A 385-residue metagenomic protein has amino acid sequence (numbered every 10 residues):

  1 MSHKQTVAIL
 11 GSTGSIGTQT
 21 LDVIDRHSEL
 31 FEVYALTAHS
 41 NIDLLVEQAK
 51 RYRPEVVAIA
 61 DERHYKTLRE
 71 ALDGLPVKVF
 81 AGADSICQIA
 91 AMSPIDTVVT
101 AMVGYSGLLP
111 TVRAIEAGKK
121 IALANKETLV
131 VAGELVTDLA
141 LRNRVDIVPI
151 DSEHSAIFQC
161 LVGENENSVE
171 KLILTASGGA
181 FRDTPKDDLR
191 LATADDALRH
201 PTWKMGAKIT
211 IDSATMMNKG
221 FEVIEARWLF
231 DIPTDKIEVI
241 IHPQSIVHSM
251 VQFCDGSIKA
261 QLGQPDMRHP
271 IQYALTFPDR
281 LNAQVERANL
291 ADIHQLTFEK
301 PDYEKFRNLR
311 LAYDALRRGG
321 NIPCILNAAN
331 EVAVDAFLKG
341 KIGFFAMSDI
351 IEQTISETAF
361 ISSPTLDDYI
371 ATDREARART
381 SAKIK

Functional and structural regions predicted by a protein language model:
M1-K385: Catalytic, metal-anchored helix/loop core of enzyme active sites in primary metabolism
